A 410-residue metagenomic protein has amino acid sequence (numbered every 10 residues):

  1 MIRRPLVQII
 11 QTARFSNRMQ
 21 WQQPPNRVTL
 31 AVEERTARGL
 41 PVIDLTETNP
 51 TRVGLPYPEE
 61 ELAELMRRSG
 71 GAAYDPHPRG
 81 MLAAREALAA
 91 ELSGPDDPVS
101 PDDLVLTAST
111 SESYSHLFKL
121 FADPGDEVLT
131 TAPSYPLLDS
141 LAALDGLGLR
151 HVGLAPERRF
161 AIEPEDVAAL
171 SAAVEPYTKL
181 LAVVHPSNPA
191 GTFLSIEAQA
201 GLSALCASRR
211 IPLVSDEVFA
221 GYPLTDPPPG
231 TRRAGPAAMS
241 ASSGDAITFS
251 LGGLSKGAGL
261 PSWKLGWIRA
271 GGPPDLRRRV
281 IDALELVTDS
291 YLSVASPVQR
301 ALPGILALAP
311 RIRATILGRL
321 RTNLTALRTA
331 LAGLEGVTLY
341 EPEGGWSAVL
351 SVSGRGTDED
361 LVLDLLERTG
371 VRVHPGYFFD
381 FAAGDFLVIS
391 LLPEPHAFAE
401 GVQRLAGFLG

Functional and structural regions predicted by a protein language model:
I2-R14, R18-S109, H116, S293 (+2 more regions): N-terminal small-domain helix-loop-helix segment of the aminotransferase-like
R3-R4, A241-R321, R328-T329, L409-G410: Conserved core segment of the aminotransferase class I/II
R38, D145, S208-R209, T369: Helix C-cap/helix->beta junction micro-motif
I43-E47, T338-E343: Short beta-strand
G71-A204, G221-S242, F249, F398 (+1 more regions): Conserved core of the PLP fold type I
A90, P98, A168-S171, D364-V373 (+1 more regions): PLP-dependent enzyme catalytic core of the Aspartate aminotransferase-like
P303, L320-R328, L339-V352, A383: Conserved glycine-rich beta-strand-loop-beta hairpin in the small C-terminal domain of fold type I
